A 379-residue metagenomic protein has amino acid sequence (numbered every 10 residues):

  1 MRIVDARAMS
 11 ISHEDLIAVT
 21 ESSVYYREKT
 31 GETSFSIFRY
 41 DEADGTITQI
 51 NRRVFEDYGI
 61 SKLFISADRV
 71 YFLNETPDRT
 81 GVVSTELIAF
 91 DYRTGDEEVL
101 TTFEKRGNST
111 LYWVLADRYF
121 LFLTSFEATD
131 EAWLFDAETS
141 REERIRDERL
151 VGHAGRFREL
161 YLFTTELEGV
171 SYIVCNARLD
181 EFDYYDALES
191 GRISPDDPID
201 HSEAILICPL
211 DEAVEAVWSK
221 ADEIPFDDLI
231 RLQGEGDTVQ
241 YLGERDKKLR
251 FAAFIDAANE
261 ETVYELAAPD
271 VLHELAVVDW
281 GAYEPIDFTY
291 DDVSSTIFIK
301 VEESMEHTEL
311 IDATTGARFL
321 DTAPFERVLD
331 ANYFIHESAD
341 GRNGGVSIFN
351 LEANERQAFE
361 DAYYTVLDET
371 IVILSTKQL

Functional and structural regions predicted by a protein language model:
M1-I11, E32-R52, G81-F103, A128-H153 (+5 more regions): Surface-exposed loop/turn elements that mediate protein-protein interactions on large endomembrane-trafficking
I11-V19, E56-A67, K105-D117, L150-E168 (+4 more regions): Repeated scaffold domains used in trafficking and secretory/extracellular systems, primarily beta-propellers
S22, T33, G45, D68 (+11 more regions): Beta-strand-connecting loop/turn residues
V24, L63, V70-F72, G95 (+6 more regions): Short low-polarity hydrophobic stretches
Y25-R27, F72-N74, L121-L123, I173-C175 (+4 more regions): Residue position within the beta-strands of beta-propeller blades
I60, F64-W133: A generic tandem-repeat structural signature
G155-R158, T165-L167, A177-D183, E203 (+2 more regions): Mixed-charge (acidic/basic) macromolecular-recognition segments
G169, C175-A177, E181-D183, Y241-K247 (+4 more regions): Short, conserved recognition motifs on repeat-domain binding surfaces
